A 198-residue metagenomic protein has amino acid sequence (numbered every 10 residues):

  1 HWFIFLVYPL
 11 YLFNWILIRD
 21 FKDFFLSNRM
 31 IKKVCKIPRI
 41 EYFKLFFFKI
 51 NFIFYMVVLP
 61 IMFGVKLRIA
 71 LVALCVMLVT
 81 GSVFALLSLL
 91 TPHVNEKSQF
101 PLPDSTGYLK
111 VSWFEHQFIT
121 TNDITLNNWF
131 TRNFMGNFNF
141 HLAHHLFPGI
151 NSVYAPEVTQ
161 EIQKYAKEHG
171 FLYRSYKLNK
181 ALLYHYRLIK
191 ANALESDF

Functional and structural regions predicted by a protein language model:
H1-F138, L142, V153-F198: Non-catalytic, topology-defining segments of multipass membrane proteins
A143, F147-P148: Short active-site segment of divalent metal-dependent hydrolases/proteases that encodes the spacing between
